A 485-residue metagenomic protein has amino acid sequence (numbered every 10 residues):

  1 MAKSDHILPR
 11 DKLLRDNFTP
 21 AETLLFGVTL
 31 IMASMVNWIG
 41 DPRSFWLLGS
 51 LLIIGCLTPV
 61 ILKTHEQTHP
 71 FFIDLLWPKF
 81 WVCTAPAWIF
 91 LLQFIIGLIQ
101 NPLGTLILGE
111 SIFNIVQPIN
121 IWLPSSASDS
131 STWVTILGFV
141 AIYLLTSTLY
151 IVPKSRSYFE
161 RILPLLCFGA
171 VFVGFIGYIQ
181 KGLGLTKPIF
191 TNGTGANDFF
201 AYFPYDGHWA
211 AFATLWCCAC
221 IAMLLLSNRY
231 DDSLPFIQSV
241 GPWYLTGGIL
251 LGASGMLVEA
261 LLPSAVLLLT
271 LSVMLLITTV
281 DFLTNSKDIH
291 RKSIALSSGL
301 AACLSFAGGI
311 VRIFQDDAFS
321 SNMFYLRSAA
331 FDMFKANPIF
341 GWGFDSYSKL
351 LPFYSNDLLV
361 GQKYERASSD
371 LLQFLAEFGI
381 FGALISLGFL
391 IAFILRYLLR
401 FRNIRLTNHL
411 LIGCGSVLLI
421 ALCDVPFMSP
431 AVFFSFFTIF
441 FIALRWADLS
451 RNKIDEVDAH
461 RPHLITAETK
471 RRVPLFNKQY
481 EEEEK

Functional and structural regions predicted by a protein language model:
A2-D16, E66-K79, N228-G241, F282-H290 (+1 more regions): Membrane-interfacial, low-structure loops and terminal tails that flank and connect transmembrane helices in multi-pass
A2-V36, S50-V60, A87-F94, S130-K154 (+6 more regions): Alpha-helical transmembrane segments of multi-pass inner-membrane proteins
S34-L47, E66-H69: Short, hydrophobic transmembrane alpha-helix segments
D41-L57, P338: Loop-to-helix transition at the N-terminal end of transmembrane alpha-helices
I61-L75, F94-G109, N120: Transmembrane alpha-helix boundary signature
L106-I119, A318-N337: Extracytoplasmic loop-helix module adjacent to an early transmembrane segment
I115-S128, F190-P204, S321-Y325, N356-F374: Juxtamembrane membrane-water interface segments that cap and precede transmembrane helices
Y325-Y364, L371, F378-A383: TM-adjacent membrane-interface loops and short helices in multi-pass inner/ER membrane proteins
